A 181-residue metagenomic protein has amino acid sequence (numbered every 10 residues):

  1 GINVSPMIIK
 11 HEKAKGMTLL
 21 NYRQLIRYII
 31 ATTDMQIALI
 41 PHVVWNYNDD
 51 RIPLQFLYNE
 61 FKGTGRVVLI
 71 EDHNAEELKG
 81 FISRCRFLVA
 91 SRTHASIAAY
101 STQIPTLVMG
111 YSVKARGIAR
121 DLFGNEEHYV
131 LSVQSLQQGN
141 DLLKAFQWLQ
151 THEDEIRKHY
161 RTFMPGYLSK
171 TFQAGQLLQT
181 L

Functional and structural regions predicted by a protein language model:
G1-L181: Active-site anion-handling motifs in enzyme catalytic cores
